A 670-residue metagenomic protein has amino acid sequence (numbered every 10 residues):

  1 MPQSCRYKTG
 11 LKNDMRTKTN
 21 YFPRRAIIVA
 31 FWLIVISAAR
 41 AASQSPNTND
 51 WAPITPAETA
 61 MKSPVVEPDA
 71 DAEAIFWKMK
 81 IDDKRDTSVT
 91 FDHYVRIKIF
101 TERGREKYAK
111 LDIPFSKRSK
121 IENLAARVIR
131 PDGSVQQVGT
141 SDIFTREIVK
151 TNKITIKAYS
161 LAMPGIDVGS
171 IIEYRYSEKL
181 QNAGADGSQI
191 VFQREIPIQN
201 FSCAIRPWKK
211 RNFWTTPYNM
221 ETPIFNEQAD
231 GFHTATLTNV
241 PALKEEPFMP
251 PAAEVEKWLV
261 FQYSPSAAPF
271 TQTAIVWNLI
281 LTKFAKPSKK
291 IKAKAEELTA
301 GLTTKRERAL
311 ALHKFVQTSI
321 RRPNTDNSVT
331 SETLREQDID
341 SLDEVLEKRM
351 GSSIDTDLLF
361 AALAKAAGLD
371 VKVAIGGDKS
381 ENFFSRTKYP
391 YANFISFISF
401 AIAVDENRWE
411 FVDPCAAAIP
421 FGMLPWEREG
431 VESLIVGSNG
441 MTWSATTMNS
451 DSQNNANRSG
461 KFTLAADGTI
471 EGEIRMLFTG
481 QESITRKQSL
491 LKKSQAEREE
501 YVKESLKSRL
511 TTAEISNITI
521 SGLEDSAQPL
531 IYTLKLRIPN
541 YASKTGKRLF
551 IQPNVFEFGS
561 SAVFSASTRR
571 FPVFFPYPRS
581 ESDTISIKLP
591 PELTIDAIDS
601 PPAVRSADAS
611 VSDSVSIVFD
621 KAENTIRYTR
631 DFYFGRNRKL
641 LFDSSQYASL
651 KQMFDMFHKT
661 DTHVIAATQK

Functional and structural regions predicted by a protein language model:
D14-I28: Bacterial N-terminal signal peptides that target proteins for export
Y21-F22, S37, K305, R627: Short alpha-helical segments used as structural interaction elements across diverse proteins
A26-S37: Bacterial N-terminal signal peptides
S43-K670: A sensor for short, sequence-defined functional sites
